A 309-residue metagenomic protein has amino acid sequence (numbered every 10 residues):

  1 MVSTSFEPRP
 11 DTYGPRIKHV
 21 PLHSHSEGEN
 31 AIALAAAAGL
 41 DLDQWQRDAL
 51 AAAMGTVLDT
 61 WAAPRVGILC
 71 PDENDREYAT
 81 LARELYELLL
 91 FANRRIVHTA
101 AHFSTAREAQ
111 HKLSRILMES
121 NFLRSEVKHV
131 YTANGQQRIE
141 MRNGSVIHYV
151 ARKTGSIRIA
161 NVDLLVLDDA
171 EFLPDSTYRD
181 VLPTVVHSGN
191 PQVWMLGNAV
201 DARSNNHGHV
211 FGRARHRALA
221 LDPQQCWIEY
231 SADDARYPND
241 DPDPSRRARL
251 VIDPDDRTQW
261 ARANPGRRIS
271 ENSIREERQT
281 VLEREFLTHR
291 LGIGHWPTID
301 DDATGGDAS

Functional and structural regions predicted by a protein language model:
M1-S309: Phosphate/NTP-binding elements of NTP-utilizing enzymes
